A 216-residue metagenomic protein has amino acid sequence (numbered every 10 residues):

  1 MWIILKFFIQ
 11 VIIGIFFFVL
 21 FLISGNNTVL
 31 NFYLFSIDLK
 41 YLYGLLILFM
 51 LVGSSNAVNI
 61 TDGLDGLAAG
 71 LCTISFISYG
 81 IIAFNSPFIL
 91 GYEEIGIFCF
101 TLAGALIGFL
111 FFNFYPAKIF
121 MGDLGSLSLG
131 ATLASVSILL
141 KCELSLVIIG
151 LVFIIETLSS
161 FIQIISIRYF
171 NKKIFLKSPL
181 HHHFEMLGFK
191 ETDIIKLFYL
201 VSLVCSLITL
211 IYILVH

Functional and structural regions predicted by a protein language model:
M1, L30-L34: Interhelical loops and loop-helix junctions of multi-pass membrane transporters/channels
M1-F8: Membrane-interfacial loop-to-helix junctions in multi-pass inner-membrane proteins
Q10-G14: Alpha-helical transmembrane segments
I15-F21, Y33, D38-I47, S54-V58 (+1 more regions): Alpha-helical transmembrane segments
I23-T28: Membrane-helix interface motif
